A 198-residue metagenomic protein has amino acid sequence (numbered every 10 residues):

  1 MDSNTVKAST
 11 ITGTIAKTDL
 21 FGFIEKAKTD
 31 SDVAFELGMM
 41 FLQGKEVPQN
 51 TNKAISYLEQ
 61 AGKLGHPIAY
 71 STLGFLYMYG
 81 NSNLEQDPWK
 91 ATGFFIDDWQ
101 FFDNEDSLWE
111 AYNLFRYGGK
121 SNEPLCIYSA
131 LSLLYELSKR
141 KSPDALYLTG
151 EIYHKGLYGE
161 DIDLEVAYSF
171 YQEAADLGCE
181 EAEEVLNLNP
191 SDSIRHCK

Functional and structural regions predicted by a protein language model:
M1-D32, K198: N-terminal leader/linker segments that initiate helical-solenoid repeat arrays
T12-D19, P48-Y57, L84-F94, N122-L133 (+2 more regions): Structural signature of tandem alpha-helical TPR/SEL1-like repeats, specifically the intra-repeat loop/turn
F23-K26, Q60-A61, D97-D98, Y135-L137 (+1 more regions): Canonical positions in the second alpha-helix
K28-A34, Q43-K45, K63-P67, G80-N81 (+5 more regions): Short helix-capping/linker turns of helical repeat alpha-solenoids
A34-Q43, T72-Y79, E110-G118, L148-K155 (+1 more regions): Hydrophobic face of amphipathic alpha-helices that form TPR/SEL1-like repeat modules and related alpha-solenoid
P67-N113: A generic tandem-repeat structural signature
L177-K198: Terminal, low-structured helical/coil segments at or just beyond the last alpha-helical repeat
